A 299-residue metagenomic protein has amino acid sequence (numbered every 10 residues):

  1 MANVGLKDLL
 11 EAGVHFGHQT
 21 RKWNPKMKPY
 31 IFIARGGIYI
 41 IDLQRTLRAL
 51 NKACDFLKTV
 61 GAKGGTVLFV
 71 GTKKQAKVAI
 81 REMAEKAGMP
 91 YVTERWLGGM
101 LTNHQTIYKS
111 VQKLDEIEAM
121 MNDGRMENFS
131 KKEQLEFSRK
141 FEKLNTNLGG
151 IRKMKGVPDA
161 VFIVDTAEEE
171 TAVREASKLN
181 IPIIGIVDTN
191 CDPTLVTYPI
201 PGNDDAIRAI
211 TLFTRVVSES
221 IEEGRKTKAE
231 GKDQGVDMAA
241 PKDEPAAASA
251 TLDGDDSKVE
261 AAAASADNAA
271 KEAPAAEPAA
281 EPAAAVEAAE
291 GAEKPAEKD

Functional and structural regions predicted by a protein language model:
M1-N3, K226-D299: Intrinsically disordered, compositionally biased charged tails
M1-T66, T72-K73, K77-M120, K131-E136 (+3 more regions): N-terminal cationic and glycine-rich segments that engage phosphates or anionic surfaces
G13, F69, V161, F213: Residue-level signature of catalytic and energy-coupling elements of molecular machines, predominantly ATP/GTP-dependent
H15, K73-A76, W96-L101, T166-E170 (+3 more regions): Conserved nucleotide-binding/hydrolysis micro-motifs of P-loop NTPases
V67-L68, P90-T93, F162, P182-I186 (+1 more regions): Short hydrophobic alpha-helical runs that function as membrane-insertion/retention elements
S110-N122, D205-I210, T214: A polyampholytic, Gly/Pro-enriched intrinsically disordered region
K131-I184, D188: Extended, charged alpha-helical interaction scaffolds
T171-E230: Short glycine/threonine-rich loop/turn motifs
